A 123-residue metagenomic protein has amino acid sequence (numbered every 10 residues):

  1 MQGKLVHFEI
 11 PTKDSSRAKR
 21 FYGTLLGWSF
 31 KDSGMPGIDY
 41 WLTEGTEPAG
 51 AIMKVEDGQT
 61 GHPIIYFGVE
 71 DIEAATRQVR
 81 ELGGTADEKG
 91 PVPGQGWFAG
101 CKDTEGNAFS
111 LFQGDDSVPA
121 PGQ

Functional and structural regions predicted by a protein language model:
M1, L5, A18, E44 (+6 more regions): Amphipathic, alpha-helical segments enriched in basic
Q2, L26, A49, F67 (+3 more regions): Short glycine-rich loop/turn motifs that provide flexible caps or phosphate-binding loops at active sites
Q2-L5, E9-P48, E81: Core segments of cupin and vicinal oxygen chelate
L5-K13, V55-L82, F98-K102: Vicinal oxygen chelate
H7-F8, F21-Y22, Y40, Y66-F67 (+2 more regions): Aromatic side chains
I10, K31, T76-Q123: Vicinal oxygen chelate
W28-H62, A108-D115: Conserved short beta-strand elements that form part of the metal-binding/catalytic scaffold of enzyme active sites
